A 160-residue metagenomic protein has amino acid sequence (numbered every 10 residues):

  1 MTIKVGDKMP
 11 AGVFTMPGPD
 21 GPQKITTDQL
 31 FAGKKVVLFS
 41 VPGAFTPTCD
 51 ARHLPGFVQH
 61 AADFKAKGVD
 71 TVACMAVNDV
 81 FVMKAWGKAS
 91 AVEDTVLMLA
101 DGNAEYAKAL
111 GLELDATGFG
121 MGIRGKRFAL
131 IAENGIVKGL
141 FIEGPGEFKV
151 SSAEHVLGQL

Functional and structural regions predicted by a protein language model:
M1-L160: Chalcogenol-based redox active-site neighborhoods
